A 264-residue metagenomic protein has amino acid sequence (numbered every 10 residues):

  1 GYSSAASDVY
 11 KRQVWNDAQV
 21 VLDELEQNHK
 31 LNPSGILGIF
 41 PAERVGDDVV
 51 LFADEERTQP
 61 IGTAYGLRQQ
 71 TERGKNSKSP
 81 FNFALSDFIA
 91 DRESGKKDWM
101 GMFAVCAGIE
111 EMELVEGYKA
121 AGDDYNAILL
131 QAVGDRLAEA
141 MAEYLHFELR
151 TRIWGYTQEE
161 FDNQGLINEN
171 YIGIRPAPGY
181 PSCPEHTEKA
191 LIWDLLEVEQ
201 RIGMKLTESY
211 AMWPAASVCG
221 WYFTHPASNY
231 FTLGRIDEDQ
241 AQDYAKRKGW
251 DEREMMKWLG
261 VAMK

Functional and structural regions predicted by a protein language model:
G1-A6, Y10: Single conserved hydrophobic/aromatic residue that forms the stacking wall/gate of nucleotide- or nucleobase-binding
S7, L114-Q131: Glycine- and acidic
R12-V49: Long, low-complexity segments enriched in small/aliphatic residues
Q19, D23, G134-A142, A241-A245: Predominant activation on well-ordered alpha-helical scaffold segments within soluble catalytic domains
N28, F40-G122: Non-catalytic terminal/interface segments that mediate subunit docking, oligomerization, and allosteric communication
G35-G46, F147-R247, E252-R253, K257-G260: Compositionally biased, low-complexity/repeat regions
Y125-E148: C-terminal substrate/ligand-recognition segments
